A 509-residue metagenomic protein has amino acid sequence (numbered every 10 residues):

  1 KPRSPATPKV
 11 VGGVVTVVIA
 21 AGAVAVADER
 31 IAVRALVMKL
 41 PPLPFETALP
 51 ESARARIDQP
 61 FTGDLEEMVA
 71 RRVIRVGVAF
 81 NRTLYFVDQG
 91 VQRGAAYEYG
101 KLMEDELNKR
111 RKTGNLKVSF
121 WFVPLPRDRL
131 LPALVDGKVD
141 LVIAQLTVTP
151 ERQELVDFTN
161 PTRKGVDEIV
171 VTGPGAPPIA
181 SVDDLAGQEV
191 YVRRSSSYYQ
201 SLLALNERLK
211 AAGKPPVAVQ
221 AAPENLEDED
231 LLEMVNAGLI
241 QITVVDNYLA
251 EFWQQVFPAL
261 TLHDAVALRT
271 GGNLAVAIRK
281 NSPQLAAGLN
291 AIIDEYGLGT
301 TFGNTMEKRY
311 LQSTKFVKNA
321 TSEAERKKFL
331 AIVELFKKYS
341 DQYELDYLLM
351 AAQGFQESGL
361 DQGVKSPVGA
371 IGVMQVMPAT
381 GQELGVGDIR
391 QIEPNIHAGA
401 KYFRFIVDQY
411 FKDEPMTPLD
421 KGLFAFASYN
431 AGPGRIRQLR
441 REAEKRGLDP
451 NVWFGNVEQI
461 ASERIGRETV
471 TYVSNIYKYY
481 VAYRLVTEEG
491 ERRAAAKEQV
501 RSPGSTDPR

Functional and structural regions predicted by a protein language model:
G12-V24: Hydrophobic membrane-insertion alpha-helices, especially the h-region of bacterial N-terminal signal peptides
V33-E67, G94-E106, G173-Y199, N247 (+3 more regions): Extended ligand-binding regions for polar small-molecule ligands
V37-E154, A221-L226, L289: Extracytoplasmic small-molecule ligand-binding "clamshell" domains of the periplasmic binding protein/Venus flytrap
M38, A79-R82, L155-A176, E224-D228 (+3 more regions): Periplasmic-binding protein-like
R75-L84, G90-R110, T147, V166-D228 (+1 more regions): Bilobed "Venus flytrap"/periplasmic-binding protein-like clamshell domains and structurally analogous long
M103, L134-V135, L185, M234-N236 (+6 more regions): Hydrophobic residues within well-ordered alpha-helices
R129, V135, L141-L155, S201-K210 (+3 more regions): A ligand-binding cleft/hinge motif common to bilobed small-molecule-binding domains
R193, S201-L205, A218, L298-M306 (+1 more regions): Catalytic glycan-binding domains that act on GlcNAc-containing polysaccharides
